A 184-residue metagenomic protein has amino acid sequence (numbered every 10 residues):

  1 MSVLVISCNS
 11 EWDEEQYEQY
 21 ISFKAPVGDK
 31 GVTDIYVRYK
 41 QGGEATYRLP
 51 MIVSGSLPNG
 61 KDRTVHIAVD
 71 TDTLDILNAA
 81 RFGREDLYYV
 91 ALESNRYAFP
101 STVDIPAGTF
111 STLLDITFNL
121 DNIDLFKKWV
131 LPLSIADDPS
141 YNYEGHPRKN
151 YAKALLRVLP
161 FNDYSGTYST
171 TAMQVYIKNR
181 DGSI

Functional and structural regions predicted by a protein language model:
L4-S7: C-terminal motif of bacterial Sec signal peptides marking the signal peptidase cleavage site
N9-P100, T109-S111, I123-W129, D138 (+4 more regions): Acidic/polar, low-complexity intrinsically disordered N-terminal segments immediately downstream of a Sec signal
I35, V103-I105, K153-R157: Generic detection of short hydrophobic beta-strand segments and adjacent strand-loop junctions
I105-I116: Short Pro-Gly-centered flexible turn/kink motifs
T117-I123: Signal that preferentially marks extracellular ectodomain short beta-strand elements of beta-sandwich modules
N119, S134-D138: Beta-strand-rich extracellular modules
A154-I184: Ser/Thr/Gly/Pro-rich, low-complexity flexible regions
